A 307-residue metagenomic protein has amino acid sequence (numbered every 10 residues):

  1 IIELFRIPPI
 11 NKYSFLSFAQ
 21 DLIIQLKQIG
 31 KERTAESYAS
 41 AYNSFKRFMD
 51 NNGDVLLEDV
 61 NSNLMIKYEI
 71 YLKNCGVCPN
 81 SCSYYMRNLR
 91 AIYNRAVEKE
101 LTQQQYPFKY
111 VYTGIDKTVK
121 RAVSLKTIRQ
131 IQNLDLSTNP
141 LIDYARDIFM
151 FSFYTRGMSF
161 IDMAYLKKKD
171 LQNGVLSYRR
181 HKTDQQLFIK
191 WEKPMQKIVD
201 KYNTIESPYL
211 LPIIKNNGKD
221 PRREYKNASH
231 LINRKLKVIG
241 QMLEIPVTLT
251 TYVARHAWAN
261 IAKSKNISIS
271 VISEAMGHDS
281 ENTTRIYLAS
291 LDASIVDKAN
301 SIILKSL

Functional and structural regions predicted by a protein language model:
S44-R47, V55, N74-P107, R156-M158: N-terminal DNA-binding recognition helix of tyrosine site-specific recombinases/integrases
I66-K67, E98, T102-N133, K215-R222: Flexible interdomain linker/hinge and immediately adjacent N-terminus of the catalytic tyrosine-recombinase domain
A122, R180-D184, M276-S301: Catalytic-site neighborhood detector that most strongly recognizes the C-terminal catalytic loop/helix of tyrosine
I128, E192-P246: Active-site/catalytic core of tyrosine-dependent DNA strand-transfer enzymes
S137-P140, N233-E274: Short, basic (Lys/Arg/His-rich) helix/loop patches that form interaction surfaces in the mid-to-C-terminal regions
Y165-K201: Conserved tyrosine-mediated DNA breakage-rejoining catalytic core shared by Y-recombinases
K169-S177, I245-V247, I267-I286: Short, polar N-cap/turn motifs at the start of nucleic acid-interacting alpha helices
F188-K193, K197, K201-Y202, A289-L307: DNA/chromatin major-groove-contacting recognition/catalytic segments
